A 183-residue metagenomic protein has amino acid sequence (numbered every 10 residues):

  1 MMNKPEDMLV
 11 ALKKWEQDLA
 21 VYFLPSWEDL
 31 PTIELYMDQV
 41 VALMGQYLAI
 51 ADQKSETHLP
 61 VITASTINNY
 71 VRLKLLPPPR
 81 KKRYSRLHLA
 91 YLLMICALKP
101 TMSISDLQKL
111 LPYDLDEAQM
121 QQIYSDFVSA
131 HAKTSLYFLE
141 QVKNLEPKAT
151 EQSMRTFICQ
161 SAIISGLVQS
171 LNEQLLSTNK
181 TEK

Functional and structural regions predicted by a protein language model:
M2-D114: Basic helix-turn-helix/winged-helix DNA-binding cores and closely related short helical interaction motifs
L110-K183: Intrinsically disordered, low-complexity, charge-dense segments enriched in Lys/Arg and Glu/Asp interspersed
